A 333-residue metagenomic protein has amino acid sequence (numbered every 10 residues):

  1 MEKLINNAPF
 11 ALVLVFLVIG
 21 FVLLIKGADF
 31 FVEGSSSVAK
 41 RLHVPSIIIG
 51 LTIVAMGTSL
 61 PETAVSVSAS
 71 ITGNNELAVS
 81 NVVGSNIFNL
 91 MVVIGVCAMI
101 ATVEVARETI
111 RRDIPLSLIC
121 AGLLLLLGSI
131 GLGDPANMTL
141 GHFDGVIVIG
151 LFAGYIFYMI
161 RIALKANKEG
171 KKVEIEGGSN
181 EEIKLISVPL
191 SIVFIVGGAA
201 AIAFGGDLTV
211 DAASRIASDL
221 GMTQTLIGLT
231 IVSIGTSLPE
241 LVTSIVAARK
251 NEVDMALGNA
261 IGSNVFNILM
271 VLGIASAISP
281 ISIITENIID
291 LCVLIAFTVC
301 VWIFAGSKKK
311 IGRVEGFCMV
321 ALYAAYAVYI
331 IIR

Functional and structural regions predicted by a protein language model:
M1-R333: Hydrophobic alpha-helical segments, chiefly the membrane-spanning helices and signal/signal-anchor peptides
